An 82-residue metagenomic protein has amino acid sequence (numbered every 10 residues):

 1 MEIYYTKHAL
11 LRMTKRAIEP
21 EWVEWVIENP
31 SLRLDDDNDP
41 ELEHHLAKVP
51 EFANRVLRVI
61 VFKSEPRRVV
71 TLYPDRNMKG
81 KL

Functional and structural regions predicted by a protein language model:
M1-L82: Ribonuclease/tRNase effector modules and their secretory precursors
